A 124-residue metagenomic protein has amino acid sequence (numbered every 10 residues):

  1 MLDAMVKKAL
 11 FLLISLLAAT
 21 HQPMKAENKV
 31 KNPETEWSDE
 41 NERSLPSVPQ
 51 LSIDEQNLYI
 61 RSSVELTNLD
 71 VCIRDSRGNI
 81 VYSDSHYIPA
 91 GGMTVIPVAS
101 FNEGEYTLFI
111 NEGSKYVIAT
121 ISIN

Functional and structural regions predicted by a protein language model:
M1-N28: Bacterial Sec-dependent N-terminal signal peptides
Q22-I53: Transition segment at domain starts
S38-E40, F109-N124: C-terminal tail/sorting-segment detector
Q56-S63: Short edge beta-strand/loop segments characteristic of extracellular beta-sandwich folds
V64-N68: Short proline/glycine-enriched turn/loop motifs at strand-loop junctions of beta-rich domains
D70-R74: Beta-strand signatures of extracellular beta-sandwich domains
D75-I80, Y106: Short, glycine-anchored, charge-dense loop/turn motifs used at functional sites
Y87-N111: Short, surface-exposed loop/turn motifs with a glycine/proline- and acidic-biased composition
